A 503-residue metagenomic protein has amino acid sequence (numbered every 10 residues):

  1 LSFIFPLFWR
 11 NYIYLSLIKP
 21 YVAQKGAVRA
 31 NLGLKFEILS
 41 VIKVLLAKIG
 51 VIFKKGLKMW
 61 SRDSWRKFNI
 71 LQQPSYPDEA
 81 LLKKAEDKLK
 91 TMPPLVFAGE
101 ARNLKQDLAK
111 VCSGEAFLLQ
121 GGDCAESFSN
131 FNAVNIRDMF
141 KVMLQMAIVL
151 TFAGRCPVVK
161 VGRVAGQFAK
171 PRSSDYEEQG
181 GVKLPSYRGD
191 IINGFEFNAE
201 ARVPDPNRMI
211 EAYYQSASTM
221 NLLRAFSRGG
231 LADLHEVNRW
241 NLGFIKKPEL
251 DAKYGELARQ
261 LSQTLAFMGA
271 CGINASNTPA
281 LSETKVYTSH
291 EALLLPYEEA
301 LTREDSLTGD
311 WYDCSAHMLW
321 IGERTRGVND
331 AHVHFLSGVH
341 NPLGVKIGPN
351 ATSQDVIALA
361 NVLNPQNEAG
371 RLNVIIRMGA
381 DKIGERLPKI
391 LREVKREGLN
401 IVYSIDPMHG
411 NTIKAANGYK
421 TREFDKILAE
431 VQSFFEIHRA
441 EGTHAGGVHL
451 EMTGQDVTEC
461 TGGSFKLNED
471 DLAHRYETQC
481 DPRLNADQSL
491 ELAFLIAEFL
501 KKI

Functional and structural regions predicted by a protein language model:
S2, A23-F36, S40-K43: Cationic, amphipathic, low-complexity segments that mediate targeting or membrane/lipid association
F5-L15, L32, L39: Short hydrophobic targeting helices and cationic amphipathic motifs that mediate membrane/organellar targeting
N11, K25, K35-I38, K48 (+1 more regions): Polybasic, lysine-rich low-complexity intrinsically disordered segments
L17-P20: Compositionally biased, low-complexity peptide segments typical of secreted/host-interacting small proteins
G56, W60-E115: N-terminal basic/disordered segments at the start of proteins
L119-C124, V161-V164, I405-M408, E451-T453: Short loop/turn segments at strand-loop or loop-helix junctions that form parts of catalytic or ligand-binding pockets
A125-E126, N130-G379, R422, E430 (+2 more regions): Active-site-facing alpha/beta catalytic cores
V356, R371-Y403, H409-V457: Non-transmembrane, aqueous-exposed alpha-helical and coiled segments at domain scale
